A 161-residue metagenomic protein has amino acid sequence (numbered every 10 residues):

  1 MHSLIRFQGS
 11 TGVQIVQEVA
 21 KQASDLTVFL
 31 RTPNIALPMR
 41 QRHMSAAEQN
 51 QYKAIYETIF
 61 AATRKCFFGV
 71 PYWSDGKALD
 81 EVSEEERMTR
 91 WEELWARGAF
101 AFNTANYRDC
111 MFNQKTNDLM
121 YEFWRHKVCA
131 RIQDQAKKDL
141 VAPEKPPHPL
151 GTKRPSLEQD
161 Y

Functional and structural regions predicted by a protein language model:
M1-Q22: Glycine-rich dinucleotide-binding loop and its adjacent helix/turn
A23, T27-Y161: N-terminal FAD-binding dinucleotide-binding subdomain shared by FAD-dependent oxidases/monooxygenases
